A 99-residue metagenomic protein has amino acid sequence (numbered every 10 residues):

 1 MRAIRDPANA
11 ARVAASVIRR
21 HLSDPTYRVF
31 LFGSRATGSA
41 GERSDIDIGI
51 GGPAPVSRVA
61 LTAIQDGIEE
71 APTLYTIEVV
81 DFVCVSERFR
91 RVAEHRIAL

Functional and structural regions predicted by a protein language model:
M1-F30, A36-E42, G51-L99: Catalytic core of pol beta-like nucleotidyltransferases
D47-G49: Short, well-ordered beta-strand segments
